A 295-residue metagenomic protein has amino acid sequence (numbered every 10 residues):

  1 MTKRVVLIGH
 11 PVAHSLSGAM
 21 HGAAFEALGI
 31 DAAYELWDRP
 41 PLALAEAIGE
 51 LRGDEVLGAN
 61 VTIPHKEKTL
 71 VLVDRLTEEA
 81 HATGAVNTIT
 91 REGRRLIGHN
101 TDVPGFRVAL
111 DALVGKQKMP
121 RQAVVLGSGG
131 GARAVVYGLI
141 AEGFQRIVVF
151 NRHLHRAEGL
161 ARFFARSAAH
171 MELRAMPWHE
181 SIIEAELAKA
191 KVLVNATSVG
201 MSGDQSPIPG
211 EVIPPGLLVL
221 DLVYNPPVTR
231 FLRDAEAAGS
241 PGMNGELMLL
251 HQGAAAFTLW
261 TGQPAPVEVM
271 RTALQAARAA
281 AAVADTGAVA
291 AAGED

Functional and structural regions predicted by a protein language model:
T2-G115: Phosphate/diphosphate ligand-binding glycine-rich loop within oxidoreductases
G9, R95-V103, L110, V114 (+2 more regions): Glycine-rich adenosine-cofactor-binding loop
E35, V148, M243: Conserved beta-strand positions in the Rossmann-like core of class I SAM-dependent methyltransferases
L57, V61-K68, G130-G131, S198-M201 (+1 more regions): Short glycine-rich anion-binding loops that position phosphate/pyrophosphate groups of nucleotides and phosphorylated
A141-R146, A237-P241: Conserved S-adenosyl-L-methionine
F144-A168: NAD(P)-binding Rossmann-fold cofactor-contacting core
M171-G242: Rossmann-like adenosine-cofactor binding region
L222-D295: Adenosine-phosphate binding glycine-rich loop
